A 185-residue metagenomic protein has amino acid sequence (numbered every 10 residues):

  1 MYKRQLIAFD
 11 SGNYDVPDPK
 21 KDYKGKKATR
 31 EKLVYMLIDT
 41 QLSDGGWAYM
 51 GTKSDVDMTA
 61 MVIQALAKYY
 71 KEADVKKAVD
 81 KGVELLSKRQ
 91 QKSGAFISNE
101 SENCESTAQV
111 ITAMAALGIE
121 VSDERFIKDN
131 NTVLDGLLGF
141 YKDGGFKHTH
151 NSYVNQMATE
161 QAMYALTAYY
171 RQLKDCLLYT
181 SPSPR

Functional and structural regions predicted by a protein language model:
M1-Y2, Y179-R185: Conserved small/polar residues in nucleotide/adenosyl-binding loops
K3-R30, L42-A78, K92-F126, K147-L173: An alpha-helical repeat/solenoid feature that recognizes helix-turn-helix modules
G25, G82, K128-N131, L178-S181: Alpha-helical scaffold repeats of the Armadillo/HEAT/TPR superfamily
V34, V79-Q91, N130: Extracellular protease catalytic domains of secreted zymogens
L86, F140-K142, H148-T149: A composition-driven surface/loop motif
K128-K142: Short glycine/proline-rich, acidic loop/turn segments that cap or connect secondary-structure elements
